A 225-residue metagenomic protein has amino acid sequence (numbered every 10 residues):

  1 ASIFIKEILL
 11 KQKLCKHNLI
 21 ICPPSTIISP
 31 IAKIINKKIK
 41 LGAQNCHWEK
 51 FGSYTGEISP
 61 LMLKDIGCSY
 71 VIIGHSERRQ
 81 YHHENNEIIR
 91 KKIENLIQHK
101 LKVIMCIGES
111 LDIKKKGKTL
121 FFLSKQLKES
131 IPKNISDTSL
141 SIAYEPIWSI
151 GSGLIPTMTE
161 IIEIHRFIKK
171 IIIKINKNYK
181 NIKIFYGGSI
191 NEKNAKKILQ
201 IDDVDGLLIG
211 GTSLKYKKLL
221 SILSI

Functional and structural regions predicted by a protein language model:
A1-I225: Active-site loop-to-helix "anion-binding N-cap" substructures in soluble metabolic enzymes
